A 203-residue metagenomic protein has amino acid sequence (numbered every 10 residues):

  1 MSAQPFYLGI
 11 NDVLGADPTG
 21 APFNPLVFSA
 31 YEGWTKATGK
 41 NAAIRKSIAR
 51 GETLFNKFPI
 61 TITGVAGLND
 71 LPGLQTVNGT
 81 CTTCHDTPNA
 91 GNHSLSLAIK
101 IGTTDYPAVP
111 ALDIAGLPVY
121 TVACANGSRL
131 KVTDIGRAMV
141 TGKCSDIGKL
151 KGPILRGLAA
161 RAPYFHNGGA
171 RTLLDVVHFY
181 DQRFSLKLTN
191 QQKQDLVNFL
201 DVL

Functional and structural regions predicted by a protein language model:
S2-G169, D175: Short glycine/threonine-rich turn/loop motifs
I147, F165, S185-L188, Q192: Short amphipathic alpha-helical interaction segments
F179-Q182: A hydrophobic, small-residue-rich beta->alpha segment in the mid-to-C-terminal subdomain of diverse proteins
K187-L203: TerminUS-proximal long segments
